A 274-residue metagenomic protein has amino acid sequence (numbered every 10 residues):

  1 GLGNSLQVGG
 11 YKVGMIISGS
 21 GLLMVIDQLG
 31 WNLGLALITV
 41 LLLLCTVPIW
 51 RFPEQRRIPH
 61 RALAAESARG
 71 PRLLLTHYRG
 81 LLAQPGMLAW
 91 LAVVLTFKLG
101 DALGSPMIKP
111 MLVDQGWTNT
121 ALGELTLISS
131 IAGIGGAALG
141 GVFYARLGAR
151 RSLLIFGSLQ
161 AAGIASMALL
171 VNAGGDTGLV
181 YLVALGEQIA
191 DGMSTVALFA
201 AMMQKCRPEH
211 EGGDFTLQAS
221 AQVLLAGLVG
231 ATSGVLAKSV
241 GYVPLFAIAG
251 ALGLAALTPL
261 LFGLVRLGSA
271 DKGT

Functional and structural regions predicted by a protein language model:
L2-S20, I26, A221-G230: Glycine-rich segments within core transmembrane alpha-helices of 12-TM secondary carriers
L2-S5, V113-I131, L179, L217: Loop-to-transmembrane helix entry
L33-R51, P244-F262: Symmetry-related core transmembrane helices of the 12-TM Major Facilitator Superfamily/SLC fold
R57-L91: Juxtamembrane intracellular "pre-TM" segments in multi-pass secondary transporters
G136-R150, A237-K238: Helix-to-loop junctions at the C-terminal end of transmembrane segments in multipass secondary transporters
S158-G175: C-terminal ends and interior cores of transmembrane alpha-helices in multi-pass membrane transporters/permeases
M193-R207: Intracellular juxtamembrane helix-capping segments at the cytosolic ends of symmetry-related transmembrane helices
E209-S239: A late C-terminal transmembrane helix in Major Facilitator Superfamily
